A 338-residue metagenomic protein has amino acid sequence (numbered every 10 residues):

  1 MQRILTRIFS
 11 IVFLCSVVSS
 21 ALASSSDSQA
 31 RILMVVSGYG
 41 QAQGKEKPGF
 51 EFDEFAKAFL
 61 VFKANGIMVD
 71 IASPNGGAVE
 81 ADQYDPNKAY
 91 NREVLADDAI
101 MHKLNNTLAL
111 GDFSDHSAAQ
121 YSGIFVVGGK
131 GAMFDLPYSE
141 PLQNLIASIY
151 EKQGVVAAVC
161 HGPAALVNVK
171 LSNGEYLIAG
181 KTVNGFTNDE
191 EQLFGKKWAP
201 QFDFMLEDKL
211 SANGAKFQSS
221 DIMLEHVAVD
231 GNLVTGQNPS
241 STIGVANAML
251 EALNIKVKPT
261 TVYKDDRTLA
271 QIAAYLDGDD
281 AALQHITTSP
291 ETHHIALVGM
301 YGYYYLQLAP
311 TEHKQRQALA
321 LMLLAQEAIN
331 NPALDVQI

Functional and structural regions predicted by a protein language model:
M1-F9: Bacterial N-terminal signal peptides that target proteins for export
R3-I4, V17, S26: Absolute N-terminal positional cue centered near the fourth residue
I8-V17: Bacterial N-terminal signal peptides
S24-E151, A165-N184, D189-E207, S211-L233 (+1 more regions): Extended, subdomain-level signal for the structured scaffold at the beginning of enzyme domains
Q153-V155: Short active-site oxyanion
C160: Catalytic, metal-anchored helix/loop core of enzyme active sites in primary metabolism
